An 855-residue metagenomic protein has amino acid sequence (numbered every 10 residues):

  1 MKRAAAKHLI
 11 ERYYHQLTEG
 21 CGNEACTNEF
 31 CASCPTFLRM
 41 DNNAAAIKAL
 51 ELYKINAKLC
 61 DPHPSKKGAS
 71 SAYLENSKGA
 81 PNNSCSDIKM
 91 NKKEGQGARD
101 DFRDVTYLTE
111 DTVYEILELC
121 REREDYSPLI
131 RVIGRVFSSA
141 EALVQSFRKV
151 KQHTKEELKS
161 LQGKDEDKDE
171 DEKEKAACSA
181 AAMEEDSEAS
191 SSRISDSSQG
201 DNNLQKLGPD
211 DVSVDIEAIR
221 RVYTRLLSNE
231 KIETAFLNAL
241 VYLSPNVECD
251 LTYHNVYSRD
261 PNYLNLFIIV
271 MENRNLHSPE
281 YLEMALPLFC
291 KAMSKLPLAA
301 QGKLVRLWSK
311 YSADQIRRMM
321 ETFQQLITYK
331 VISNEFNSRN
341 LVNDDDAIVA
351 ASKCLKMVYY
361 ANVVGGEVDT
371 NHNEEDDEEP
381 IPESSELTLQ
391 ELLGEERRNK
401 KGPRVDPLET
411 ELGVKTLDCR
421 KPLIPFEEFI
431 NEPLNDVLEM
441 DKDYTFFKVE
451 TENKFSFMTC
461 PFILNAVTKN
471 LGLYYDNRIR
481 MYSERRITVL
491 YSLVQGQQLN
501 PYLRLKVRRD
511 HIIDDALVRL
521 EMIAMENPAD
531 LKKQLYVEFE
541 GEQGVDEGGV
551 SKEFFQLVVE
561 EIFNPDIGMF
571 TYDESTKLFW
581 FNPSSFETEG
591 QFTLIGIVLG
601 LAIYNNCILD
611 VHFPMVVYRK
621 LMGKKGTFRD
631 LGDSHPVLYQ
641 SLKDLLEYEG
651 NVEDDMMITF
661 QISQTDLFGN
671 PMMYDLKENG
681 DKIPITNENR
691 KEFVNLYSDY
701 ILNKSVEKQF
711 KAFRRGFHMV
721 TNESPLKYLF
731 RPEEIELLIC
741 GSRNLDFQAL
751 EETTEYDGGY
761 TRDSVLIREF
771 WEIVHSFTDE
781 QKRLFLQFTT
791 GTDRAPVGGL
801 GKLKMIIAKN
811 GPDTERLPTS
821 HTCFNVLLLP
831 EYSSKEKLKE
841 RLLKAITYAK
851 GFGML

Functional and structural regions predicted by a protein language model:
M1-D573, E647, F824, F852: Extended low-complexity, proline/serine/acidic/glycine-rich cytosolic segments
K2-A4, H15-D41, G79, C85 (+14 more regions): C-terminal catalytic/scaffold cores in eukaryotic proteins
Y242-L243, N262-Y263, L531-Y536, S551 (+4 more regions): Short amphipathic alpha-helical segments, especially helix-boundary/capping motifs
T410, V414-T416, K421-M522, G541-V545 (+5 more regions): Domain-level detector for long, ordered catalytic/regulatory cores in large eukaryotic signaling and trafficking
M525-P528, F570, E589-G590, V774-S776 (+1 more regions): Beta-strand elements of modular eukaryotic interaction domains
L531, D573, F592-I595, G799-G801: A short, structural micro-pattern
F554, L594-I597, E769, L784: Short, hydrophobic/aromatic alpha-helical segments in well-folded domains
S585-L594, S776-E780: Structural motif
